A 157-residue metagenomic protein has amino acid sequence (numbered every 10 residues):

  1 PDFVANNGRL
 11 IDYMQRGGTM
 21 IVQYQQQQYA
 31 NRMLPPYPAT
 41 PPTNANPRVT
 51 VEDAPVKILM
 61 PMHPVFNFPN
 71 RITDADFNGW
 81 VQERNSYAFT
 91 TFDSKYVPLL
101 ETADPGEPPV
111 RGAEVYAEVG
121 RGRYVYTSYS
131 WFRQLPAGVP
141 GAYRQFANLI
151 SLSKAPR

Functional and structural regions predicted by a protein language model:
P1-G79, T127, V139-G141, Q145-S153: A glycine-rich, often tryptophan-bearing local segment used as a flexible ligand/cofactor-contacting loop or short
G18, Y96-V97, G122: A structural micro-motif
Q27-Y29, D104-P105, G122-Y124, S130-R133: Short, solvent-exposed loop/turn segments at secondary-structure junctions
P64-P69, D76, E83-D93, R121-G122: Acidic, S/T/G-rich, low-cysteine, solvent-exposed domains in lumenal/extracellular/periplasmic regions of secretory
A88, P109-G120: Short, surface-exposed beta-strand/loop micro-motifs that present aromatic residues
F92-G112: Short, Gly/Ser/Thr-enriched beta-strand-loop segments that form substrate-interacting elements of hydrolase/peptidase
V110-G112, S128, P136-V139: Short conserved micro-motifs at the rims of enzyme active sites and ligand-binding pockets
A155-R157: Short, solvent-exposed mixed-charge patches
